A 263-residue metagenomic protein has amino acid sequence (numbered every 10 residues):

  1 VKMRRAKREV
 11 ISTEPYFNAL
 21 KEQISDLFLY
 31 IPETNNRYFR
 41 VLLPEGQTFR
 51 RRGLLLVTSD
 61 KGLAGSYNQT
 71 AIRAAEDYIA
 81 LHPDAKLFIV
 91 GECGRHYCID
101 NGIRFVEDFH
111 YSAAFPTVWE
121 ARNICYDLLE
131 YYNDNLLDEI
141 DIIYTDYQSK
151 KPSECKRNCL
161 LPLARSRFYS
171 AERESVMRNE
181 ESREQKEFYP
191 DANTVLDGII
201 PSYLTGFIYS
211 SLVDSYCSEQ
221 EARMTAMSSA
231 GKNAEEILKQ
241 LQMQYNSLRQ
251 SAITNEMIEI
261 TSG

Functional and structural regions predicted by a protein language model:
V1-G263: C-terminal beta-strand-loop-alpha-helix "lid" module of Rossmann-like NAD(P)-dependent dehydrogenases
